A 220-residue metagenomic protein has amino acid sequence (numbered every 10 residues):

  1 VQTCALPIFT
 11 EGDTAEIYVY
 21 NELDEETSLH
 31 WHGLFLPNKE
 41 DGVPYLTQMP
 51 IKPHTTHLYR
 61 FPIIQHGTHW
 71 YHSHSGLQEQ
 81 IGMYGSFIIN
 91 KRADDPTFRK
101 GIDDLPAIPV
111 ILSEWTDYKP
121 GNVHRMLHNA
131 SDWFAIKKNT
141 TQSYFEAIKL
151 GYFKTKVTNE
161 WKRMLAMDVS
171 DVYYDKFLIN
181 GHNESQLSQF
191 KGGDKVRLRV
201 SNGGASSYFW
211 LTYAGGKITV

Functional and structural regions predicted by a protein language model:
Q2-L6: Short, small-residue-biased leader/transition segments that mark boundaries at the very start of proteins
F9-E11, P53, Q65-H66, K191-G192: Surface-exposed loops/turns
I17, L29, Y71-S73, F87 (+2 more regions): Divalent metal-coordination and catalytic microenvironments
Y20-E25, H66, S201-S206: Short solvent-exposed strand-capping/beta-turn motif centered on an Asx-Ser/Thr pair
L23-E26, L34-L36, Y45-T97, L105: Extracellular/periplasmic metallocenter environments
S28-H32, W210-T212: Beta-strand signatures of extracellular beta-sandwich domains
K39-K52, I148-V220: Histidine- and aromatic-rich segments of cupredoxin/plastocyanin-like copper-binding domains
L112, Y118-V172: Polar, glycine-rich mid-to-C-terminal structural blocks that act as macromolecule-binding/assembly scaffolds
